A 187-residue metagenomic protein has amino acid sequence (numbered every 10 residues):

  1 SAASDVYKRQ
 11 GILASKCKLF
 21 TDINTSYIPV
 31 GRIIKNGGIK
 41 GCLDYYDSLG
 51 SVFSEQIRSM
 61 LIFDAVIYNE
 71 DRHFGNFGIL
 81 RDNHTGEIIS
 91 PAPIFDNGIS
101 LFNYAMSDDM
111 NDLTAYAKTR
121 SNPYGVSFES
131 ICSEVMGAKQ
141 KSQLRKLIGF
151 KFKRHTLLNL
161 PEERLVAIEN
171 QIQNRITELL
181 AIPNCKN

Functional and structural regions predicted by a protein language model:
A2-Y7: Short, small-residue-biased leader/transition segments that mark boundaries at the very start of proteins
Q10, K16-L61: ATP-dependent phospho-/nucleotidyl transfer catalytic cores
A14-S15, A92: A broad, low-specificity signal marking well-ordered, structured residues that form hydrophobic/aromatic
T21, I99, A117: Short beta-strand-loop-alpha-helix junction that forms the active-site gateway of nucleic-acid-processing nucleases
K40-M106: Conserved kinase catalytic-core segment
V52-E55, T85-I89, L165-N187: Regulatory N- and C-terminal appendages and interdomain linkers associated with kinase/kinase-like NTP transferase
M110, T114-F152: A conserved mid-domain beta-alpha-beta active-site/ligand-binding segment of alpha/beta enzyme cores
G137-Q173: Helix-rich C-terminal or lid/interface subdomains of diverse kinases
